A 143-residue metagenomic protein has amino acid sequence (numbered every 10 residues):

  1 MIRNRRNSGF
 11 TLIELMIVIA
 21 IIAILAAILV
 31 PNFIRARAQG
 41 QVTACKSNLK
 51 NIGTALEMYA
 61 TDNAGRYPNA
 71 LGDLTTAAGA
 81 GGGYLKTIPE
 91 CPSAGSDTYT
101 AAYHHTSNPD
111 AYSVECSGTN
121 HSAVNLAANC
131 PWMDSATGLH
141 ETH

Functional and structural regions predicted by a protein language model:
M1-F10: N-terminal leader/signal peptides at the extreme start of proteins
M16-N32: Alpha-helical hydrophobic helix detector
I19, K46, G53: Conserved catalytic core of two-component sensor histidine kinases
V30, R35, G72, T76: Phosphate-coordinating loops and pocket residues in cytosolic domains that bind phosphorylated ligands
F33-L49: Aliphatic-rich helix starts adjacent to a transmembrane/signal segment
T54-E57, T61-G118, T142: Extracellular/periplasmic head regions of type IV pilus-like filament subunits
V124-H143: Low-complexity, S/T/G/P-rich flexible repeat/linker segments used as non-globular hinges and stalks within
